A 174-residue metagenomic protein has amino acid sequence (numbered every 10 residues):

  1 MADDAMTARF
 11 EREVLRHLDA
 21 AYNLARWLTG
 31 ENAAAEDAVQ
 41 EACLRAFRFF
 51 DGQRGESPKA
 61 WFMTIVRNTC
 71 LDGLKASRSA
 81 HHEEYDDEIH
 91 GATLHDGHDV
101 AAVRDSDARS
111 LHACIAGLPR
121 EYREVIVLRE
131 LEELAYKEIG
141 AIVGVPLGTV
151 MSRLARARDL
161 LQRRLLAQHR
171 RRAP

Functional and structural regions predicted by a protein language model:
M1-F10, R104, K137, A141-G144 (+1 more regions): C-terminal edge and immediately downstream basic/flexible tail or linker adjoining helix-turn-helix-like DNA-binding
M1-N23, A33-E36: A short, charge-rich alpha-helical start-of-domain segment used by transcription regulators
R12, A80, E88-A116: Acidic, proline/glycine-rich intrinsically disordered inter-domain spacer in sigma factors
E13, H17, A21, A42 (+2 more regions): Residue-level preference for hydrophobic side chains embedded in well-ordered alpha helices
E31, A135, G144-T149: Helix-turn-helix DNA-binding motif, specifically the short coil turn and the N-cap/start of the second
D37-L44, R48, E56-N68: Structural recognition of an alpha-helix C-terminal capping motif at a helix-to-coil junction
T64-Y85, R104, L166-A167: Arg/Lys-rich amphipathic alpha helix in sigma70-family domain 2
V125-R129: A short pre-motif secondary-structure segment
